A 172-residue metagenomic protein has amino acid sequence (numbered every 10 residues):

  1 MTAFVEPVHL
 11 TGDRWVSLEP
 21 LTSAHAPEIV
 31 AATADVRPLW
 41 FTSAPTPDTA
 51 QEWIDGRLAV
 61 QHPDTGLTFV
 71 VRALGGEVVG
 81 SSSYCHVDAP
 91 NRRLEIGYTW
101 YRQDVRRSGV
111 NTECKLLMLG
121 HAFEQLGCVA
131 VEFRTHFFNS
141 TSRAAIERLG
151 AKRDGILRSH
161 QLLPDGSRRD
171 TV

Functional and structural regions predicted by a protein language model:
M1-S108, H121, Q125, G166-V172: GNAT-family acyltransferases
R107-H121, A144: Conserved acetyl-CoA-binding loop-helix of GNAT-fold acetyltransferases
E124-R134: Conserved GNAT acetyl-CoA-binding A-motif
F133-R143: Conserved beta-strand-loop-alpha-helix junction that forms the acyl-donor binding cleft
R134, K152-S167: Conserved catalytic-core motifs of GNAT/GCN5-like acyltransferases
